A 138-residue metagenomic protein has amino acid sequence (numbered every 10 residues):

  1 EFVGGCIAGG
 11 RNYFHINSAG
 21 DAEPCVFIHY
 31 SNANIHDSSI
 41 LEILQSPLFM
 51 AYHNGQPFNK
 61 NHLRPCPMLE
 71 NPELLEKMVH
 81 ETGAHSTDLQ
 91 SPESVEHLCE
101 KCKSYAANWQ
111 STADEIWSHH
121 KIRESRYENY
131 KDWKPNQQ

Functional and structural regions predicted by a protein language model:
E1-P24, L69-L74: A C-terminal junction/extension of Radical SAM enzymes
F27-Q138: Flexible mid-to-C-terminal extensions adjoining Fe-S/redox cofactors in radical SAM and related proteins
